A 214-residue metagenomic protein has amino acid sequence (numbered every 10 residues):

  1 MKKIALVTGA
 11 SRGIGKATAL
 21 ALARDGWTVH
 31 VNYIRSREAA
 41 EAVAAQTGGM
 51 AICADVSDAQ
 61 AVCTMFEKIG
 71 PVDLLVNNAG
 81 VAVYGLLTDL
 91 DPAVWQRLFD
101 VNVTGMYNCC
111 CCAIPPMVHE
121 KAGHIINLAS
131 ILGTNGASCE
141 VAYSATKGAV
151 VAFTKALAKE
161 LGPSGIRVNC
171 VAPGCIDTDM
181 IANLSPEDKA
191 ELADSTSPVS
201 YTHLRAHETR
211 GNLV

Functional and structural regions predicted by a protein language model:
S11-R12: Conserved glycine-rich cofactor-binding loop
L86-L87, V94-F99, I181, K189-L192: Substrate-binding pocket helix/loop in short-chain dehydrogenase/reductase
T88, N135-V141, P163-S164: Active-site loop immediately N-terminal to the catalytic Tyr-X3-Lys motif of short-chain dehydrogenase/reductase
C110, T146, T154: Active-site helix of classical SDR
P115, K159-P163: Alpha-helical segment proximal to the catalytic Tyr-Lys
S130: Residue(s) in the substrate-gating loop at a strand-loop-helix junction that position the organic substrate next
T202-T209: Conserved small/polar residues in nucleotide/adenosyl-binding loops
